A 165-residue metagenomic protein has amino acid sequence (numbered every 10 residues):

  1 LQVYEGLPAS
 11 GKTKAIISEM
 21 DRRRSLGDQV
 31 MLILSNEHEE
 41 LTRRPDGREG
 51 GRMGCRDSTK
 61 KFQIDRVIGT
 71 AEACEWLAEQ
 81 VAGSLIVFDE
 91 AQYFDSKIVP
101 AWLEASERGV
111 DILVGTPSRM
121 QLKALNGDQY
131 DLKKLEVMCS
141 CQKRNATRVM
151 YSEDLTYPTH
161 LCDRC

Functional and structural regions predicted by a protein language model:
L1-Q80, M120-G127, D154-H160: Conserved P-loop
E5-S10, F88, G109-I112: Short linear motifs at secondary-structure transitions and domain/linker junctions
G27, A82-S84, G109: A general structural motif
M31-L34, I86-D89, I112-T116: Short, hydrophobic beta-strand segments that form beta-sheet elements in well-ordered domains
V81-F94: Conserved P-loop NTPase "ATPase switch" module shared by AAA+ and STAND
Q92-C165: Replace "adjacent to P-loop NTPase cores in ATP/GTP-dependent enzymes" with "adjacent to NTP-binding cores
